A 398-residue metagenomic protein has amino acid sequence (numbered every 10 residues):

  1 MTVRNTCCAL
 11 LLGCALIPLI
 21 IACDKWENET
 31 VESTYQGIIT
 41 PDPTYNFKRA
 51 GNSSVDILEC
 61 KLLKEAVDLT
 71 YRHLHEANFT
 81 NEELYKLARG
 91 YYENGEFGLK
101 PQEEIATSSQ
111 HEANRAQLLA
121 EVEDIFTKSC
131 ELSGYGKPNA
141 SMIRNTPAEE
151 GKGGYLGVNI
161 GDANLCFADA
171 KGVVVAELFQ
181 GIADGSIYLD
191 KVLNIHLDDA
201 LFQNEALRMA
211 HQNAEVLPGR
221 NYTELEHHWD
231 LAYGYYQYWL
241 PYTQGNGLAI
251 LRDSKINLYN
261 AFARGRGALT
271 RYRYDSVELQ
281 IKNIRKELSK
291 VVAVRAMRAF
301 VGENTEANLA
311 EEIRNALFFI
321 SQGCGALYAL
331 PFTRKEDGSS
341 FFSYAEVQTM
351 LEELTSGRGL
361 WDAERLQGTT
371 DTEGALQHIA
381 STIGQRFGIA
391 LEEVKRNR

Functional and structural regions predicted by a protein language model:
M1-L10: Bacterial N-terminal signal peptides that target proteins for export
C14-A15: Hydrophobic alpha-helical transmembrane segments of integral membrane proteins, especially lipid-exposed positions
P18-A22: C-terminal motif of bacterial Sec signal peptides marking the signal peptidase cleavage site
N28-R398: Mature extracytoplasmic or organellar-lumen-exposed domains after removal of signal/transit peptides
